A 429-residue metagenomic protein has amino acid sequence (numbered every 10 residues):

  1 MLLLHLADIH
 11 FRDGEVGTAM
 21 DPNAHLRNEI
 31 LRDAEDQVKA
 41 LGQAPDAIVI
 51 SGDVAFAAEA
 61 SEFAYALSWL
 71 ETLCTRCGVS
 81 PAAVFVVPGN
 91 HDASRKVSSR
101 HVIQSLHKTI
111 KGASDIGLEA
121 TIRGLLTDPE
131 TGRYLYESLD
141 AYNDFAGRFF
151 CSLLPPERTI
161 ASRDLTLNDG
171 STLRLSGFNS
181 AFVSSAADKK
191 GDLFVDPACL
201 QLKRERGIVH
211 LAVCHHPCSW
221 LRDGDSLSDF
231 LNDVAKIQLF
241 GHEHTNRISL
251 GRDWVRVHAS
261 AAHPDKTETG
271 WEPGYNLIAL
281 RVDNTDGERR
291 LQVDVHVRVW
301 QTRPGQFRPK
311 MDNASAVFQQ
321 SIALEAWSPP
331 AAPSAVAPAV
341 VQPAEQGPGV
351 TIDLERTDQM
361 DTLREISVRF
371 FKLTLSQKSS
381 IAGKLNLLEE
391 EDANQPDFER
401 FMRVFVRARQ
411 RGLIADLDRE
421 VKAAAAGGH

Functional and structural regions predicted by a protein language model:
M1-L4, I160-G177, G251-V255, R289-L291: Beta-strand-turn-beta hairpins that frame and shape the catalytic cleft of phosphate-ester-processing enzymes
M1-Y65, W69, C77-V84, S94-K96 (+1 more regions): N-terminal active-site segment of His-dependent metallophosphoesterases
H5-A7, D46-D53, V79, A83-N90 (+3 more regions): Active-site neighborhood of phospho(di)ester-bond hydrolases with catalytic His/Asp-centered motifs
R12-G14, A55-A58, P88-H101, S185 (+3 more regions): Active-site environment of divalent metal-dependent phosphoester hydrolases
G17-A19, S180-F240, I248: Active-site-proximal segments of metal-dependent phosphoesterases and phosphodiesterases across multiple
L67-A186: Extended active-site neighborhood of metal-dependent phosphoesterases/phosphodiesterases
G170, S219-R290: Conserved beta-sheet core of the metallophosphoesterase superfamily
R281-E420: A short C-terminal boundary segment appended to hydrolase-like catalytic domains
